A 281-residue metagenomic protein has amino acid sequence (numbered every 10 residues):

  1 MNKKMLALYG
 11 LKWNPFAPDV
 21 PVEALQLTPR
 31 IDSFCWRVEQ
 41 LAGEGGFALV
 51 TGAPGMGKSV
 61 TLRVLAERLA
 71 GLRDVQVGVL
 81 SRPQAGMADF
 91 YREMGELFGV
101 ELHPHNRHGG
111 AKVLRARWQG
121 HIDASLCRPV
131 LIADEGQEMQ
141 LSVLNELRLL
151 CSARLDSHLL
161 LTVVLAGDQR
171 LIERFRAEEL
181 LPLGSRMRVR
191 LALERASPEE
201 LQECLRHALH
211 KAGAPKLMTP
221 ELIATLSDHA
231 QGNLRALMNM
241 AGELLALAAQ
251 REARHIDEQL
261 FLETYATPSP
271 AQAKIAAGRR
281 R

Functional and structural regions predicted by a protein language model:
M1-G45, P270, K274-R281: A short, basic N-terminal segment
K3-M5, E199, H210-R281: C-terminal alpha-helical "lid" subdomain
L6, G86-F90, L102-E146, L155-L159 (+4 more regions): Mid-core helix/loop region of P-loop NTP-binding domains shared across ATPases and GTPases
L11-P18, A85-P104: Conserved NTP-binding/hydrolysis module of P-loop NTPases
E44-V64: Walker A/P-loop nucleotide-binding motif
G52-P54, V60, G109-L114, M139-E146 (+2 more regions): Sensor-1/coupling segment of RecA-like P-loop NTPase cores
D74-V75, E178-E194: A short helix-turn-beta junction within AAA+ P-loop NTPase domains corresponding to the substrate/partner-engaging
L80-P83, F175, R188-E200: Conserved AAA+ ATPase "SRH/arginine-finger" region at the nucleotide-binding site
